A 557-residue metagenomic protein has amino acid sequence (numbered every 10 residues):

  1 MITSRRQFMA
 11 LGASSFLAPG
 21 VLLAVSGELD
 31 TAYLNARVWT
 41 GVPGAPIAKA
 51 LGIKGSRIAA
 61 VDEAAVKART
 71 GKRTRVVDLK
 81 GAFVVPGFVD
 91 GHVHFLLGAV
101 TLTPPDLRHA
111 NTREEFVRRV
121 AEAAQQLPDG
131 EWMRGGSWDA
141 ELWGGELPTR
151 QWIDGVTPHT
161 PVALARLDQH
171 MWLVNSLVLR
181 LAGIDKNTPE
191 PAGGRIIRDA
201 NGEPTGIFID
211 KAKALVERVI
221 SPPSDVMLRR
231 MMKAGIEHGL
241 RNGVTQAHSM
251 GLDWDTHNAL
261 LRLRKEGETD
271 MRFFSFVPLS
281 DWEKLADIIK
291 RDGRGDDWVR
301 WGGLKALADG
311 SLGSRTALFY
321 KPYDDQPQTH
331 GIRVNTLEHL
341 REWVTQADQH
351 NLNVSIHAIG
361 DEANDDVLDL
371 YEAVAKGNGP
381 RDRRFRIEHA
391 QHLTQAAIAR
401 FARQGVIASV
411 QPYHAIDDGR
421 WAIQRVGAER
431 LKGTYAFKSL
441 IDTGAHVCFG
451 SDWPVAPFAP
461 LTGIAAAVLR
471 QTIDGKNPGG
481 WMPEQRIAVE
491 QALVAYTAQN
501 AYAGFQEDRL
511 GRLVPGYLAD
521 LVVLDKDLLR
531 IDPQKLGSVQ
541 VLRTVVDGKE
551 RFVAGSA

Functional and structural regions predicted by a protein language model:
Q7-V25: N-terminal export signals
L11, D30-L34, W39, P43-D287 (+7 more regions): Divalent metal-binding segments
H248, S409-V410: Conserved beta-strand positions in the central sheet of alpha/beta enzyme cores
R264, D292-G295, A402: Acidic (Asp/Glu)-rich catalytic clusters
V344-S355, I359-F385, H389-A390, Q395-A399 (+3 more regions): His/Asp/Glu-enriched, well-ordered alpha-helical/loop segment that forms or immediately abuts the divalent-metal
A554-A557: Extracellular/periplasmic ectodomains of large secreted or surface enzymes and adhesion receptors
